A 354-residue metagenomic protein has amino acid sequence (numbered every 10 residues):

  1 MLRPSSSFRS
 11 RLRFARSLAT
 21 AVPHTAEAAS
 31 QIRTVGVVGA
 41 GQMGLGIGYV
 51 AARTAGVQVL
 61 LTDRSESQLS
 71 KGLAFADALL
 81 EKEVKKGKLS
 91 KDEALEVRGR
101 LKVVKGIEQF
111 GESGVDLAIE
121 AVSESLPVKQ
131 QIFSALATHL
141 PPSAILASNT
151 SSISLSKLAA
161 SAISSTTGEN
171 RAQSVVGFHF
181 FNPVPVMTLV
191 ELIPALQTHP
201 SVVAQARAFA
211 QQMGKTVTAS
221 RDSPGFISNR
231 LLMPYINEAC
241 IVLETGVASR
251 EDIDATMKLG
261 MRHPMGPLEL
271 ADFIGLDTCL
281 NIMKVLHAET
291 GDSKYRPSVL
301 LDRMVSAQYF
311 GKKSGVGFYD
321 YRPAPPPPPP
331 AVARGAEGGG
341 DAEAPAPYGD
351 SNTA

Functional and structural regions predicted by a protein language model:
L2-R33, A55-G56, S201-A204, Q211-D222 (+2 more regions): NAD(P)-dependent Rossmann-like dehydrogenase/reductase catalytic/cofactor-binding core
R13-K82, H139: NAD(P)+-binding Rossmann beta1-loop-alpha1 motif at the extreme N-terminus of oxidoreductases
L60, K102, I119, V176-F178 (+1 more regions): Hydrophobic/aromatic beta-strand patches that form the interior of the parallel beta-sheet core in alpha/beta enzyme
L60, K215, L232-I236: Structural/interface elements that position substrates and couple domains in central-metabolism enzymes
R64-S70, E81-L146, I153: Rossmann-like NAD(P)-binding element
L79, T188-L189, Y235-V242, G266 (+1 more regions): A general alpha-helix detector
I145-R221, N229-R230: Rossmann-fold dinucleotide-binding core
